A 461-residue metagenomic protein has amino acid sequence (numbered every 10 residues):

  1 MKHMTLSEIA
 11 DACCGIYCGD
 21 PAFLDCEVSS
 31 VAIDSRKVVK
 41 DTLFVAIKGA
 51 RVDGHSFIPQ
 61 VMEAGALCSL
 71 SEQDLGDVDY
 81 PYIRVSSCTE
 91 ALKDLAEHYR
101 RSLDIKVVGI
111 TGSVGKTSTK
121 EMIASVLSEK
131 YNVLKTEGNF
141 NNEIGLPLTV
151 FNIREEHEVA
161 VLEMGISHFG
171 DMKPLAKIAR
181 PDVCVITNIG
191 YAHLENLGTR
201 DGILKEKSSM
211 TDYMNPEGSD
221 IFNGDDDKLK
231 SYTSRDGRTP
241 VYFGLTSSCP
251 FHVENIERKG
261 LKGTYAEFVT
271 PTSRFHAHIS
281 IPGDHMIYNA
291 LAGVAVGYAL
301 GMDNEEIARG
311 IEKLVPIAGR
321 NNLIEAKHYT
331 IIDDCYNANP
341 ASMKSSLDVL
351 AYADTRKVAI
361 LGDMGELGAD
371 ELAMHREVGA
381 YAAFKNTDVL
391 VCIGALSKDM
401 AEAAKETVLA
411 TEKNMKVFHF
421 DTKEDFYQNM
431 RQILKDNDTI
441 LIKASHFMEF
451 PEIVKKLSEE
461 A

Functional and structural regions predicted by a protein language model:
M1-D94, H98, Y352-T355, A380-Y381 (+2 more regions): N-terminal leader/targeting and accessory segments in enzymes
M1-Y17, L43, D182, N196 (+5 more regions): ATP-dependent carboxylate-amine ligase
E8-D11, A91-F222, K230-R238, Q432 (+1 more regions): Phosphate-binding loop of NTP-binding sites
A22-V31, E90-K93, N141-I144, M164-F169 (+6 more regions): Short gly/ser/thr-rich secondary-structure transition/capping motifs
A64-L67, Y80, M214-S219, D236-T239 (+2 more regions): A short helix->loop->beta-strand "cap" motif at the edges of active sites that frequently abuts
S69-G76, G224-K228, L245, G394-K398 (+1 more regions): Short, polar loop motifs at secondary-structure junctions
T119-I123, E257-F275, R320-L323: Acidic-glycine-rich active-site phosphate/pyrophosphate-binding loop
K173, H276-D284: A short glycine-threonine-serine/GTX helix/turn-capping micro-motif
